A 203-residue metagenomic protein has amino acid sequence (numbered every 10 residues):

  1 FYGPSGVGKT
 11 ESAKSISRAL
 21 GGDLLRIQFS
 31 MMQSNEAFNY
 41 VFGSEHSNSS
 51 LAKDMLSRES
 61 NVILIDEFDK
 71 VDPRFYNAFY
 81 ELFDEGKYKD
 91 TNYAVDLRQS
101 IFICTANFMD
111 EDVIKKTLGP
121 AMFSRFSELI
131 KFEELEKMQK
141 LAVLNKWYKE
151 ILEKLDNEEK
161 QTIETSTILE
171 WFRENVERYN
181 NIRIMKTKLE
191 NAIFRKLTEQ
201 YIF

Functional and structural regions predicted by a protein language model:
F1-I27: Walker A/P-loop
G3, D66-E67: The Walker A (P-loop) glycine that initiates the GxxxxGKT/S ATP-binding motif of P-loop NTPases
A19-S47: AAA+/P-loop NTPase substrate/partner-engagement loops
L20, N35, S57-E59, D96-S100: Short loop/turn elements that form and flank the Walker-type P-loop nucleotide-binding site in RecA-like NTPase cores
D23, E111-Y179, R183, T198-I202: Conserved C-terminal "switch" segment of AAA+ ATPases
D23, N61-V62: The start of beta-strands in P-loop NTPase/AAA+ ATPase cores
S47-S50, E67-A78, F83-L141, E150-I151: Canonical AAA+ ATPase core
R183-L197: C-terminal helical "lid" of AAA+/P-loop NTPase domains
